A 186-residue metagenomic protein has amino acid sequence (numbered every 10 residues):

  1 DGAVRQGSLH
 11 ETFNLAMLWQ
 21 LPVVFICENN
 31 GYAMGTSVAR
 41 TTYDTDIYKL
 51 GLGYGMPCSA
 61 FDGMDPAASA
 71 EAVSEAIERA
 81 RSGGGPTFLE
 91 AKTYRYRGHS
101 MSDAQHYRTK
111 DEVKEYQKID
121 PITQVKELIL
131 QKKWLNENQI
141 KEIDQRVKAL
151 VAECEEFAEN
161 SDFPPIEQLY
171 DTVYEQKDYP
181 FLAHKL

Functional and structural regions predicted by a protein language model:
G2-N160: Glycine-rich ThDP/TPP pyrophosphate-binding loop and its adjacent helix/strand module within ThDP-dependent enzymes
E153, E159-L186: C-terminal intrinsically disordered, low-complexity extensions immediately downstream of enzyme catalytic cores
